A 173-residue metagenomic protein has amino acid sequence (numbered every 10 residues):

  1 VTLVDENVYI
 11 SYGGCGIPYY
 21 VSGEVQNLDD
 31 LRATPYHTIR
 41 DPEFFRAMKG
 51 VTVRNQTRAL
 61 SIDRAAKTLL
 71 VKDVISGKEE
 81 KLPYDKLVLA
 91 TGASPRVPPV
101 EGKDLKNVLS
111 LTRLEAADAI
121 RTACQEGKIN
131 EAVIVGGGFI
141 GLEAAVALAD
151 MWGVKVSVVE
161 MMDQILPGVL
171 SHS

Functional and structural regions predicted by a protein language model:
V1-R54, A147-S173: Beta1-alpha1 glycine-rich phosphate/pyrophosphate-binding loop at the start of Rossmann-like nucleotide-binding domains
L3, I134-V135: Hydrophobic Val/Ile/Leu positions in short beta-strands of Rossmann-like dinucleotide-binding domains
N27, V71, L114, V146-A147: Alpha-helix boundary/capping detector
T38-V133, S157, Q164: FAD-binding core/adjacent interface of flavoenzyme oxidoreductases
G138: Glycine-rich NAD(P) Rossmann-fold beta1-alpha1 loop
G141-L142: N-terminal Rossmann-fold NAD(P) dinucleotide-binding loop
